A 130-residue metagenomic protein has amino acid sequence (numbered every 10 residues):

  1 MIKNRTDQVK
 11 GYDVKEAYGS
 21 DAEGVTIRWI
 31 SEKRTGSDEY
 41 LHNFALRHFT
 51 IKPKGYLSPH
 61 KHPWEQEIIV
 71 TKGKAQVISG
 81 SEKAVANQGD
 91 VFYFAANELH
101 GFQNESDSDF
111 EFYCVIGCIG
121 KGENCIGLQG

Functional and structural regions predicted by a protein language model:
M1-H42, G127-G130: A short, N-terminal "cap"/entry segment at the start of jelly-roll beta-barrel domains of the cupin/DSBH fold
W29-T35, R47-H62, A96: Conserved short histidine dyad/triad with adjacent acidic residue
H48-K52, K61-V77, V115-C118: Short, conserved beta-strand element in jelly-roll/cupin
P53, P63-W64, E82, E98-L99 (+1 more regions): A generic "binding-loop/recognition-motif" signal
L57-P59, V77-I78, F94, H100-D107 (+1 more regions): Short beta-strand His + acidic residue motifs that chelate non-heme Fe in jelly-roll/DSBH and cupin folds
S81-A96: Short acidic-glycine-tyrosine-enriched beta hairpin
F102-Q103, E111-Q129: Short, Lys/Arg-rich amphipathic alpha-helical interaction segments that bind nucleic acids or acidic protein surfaces
